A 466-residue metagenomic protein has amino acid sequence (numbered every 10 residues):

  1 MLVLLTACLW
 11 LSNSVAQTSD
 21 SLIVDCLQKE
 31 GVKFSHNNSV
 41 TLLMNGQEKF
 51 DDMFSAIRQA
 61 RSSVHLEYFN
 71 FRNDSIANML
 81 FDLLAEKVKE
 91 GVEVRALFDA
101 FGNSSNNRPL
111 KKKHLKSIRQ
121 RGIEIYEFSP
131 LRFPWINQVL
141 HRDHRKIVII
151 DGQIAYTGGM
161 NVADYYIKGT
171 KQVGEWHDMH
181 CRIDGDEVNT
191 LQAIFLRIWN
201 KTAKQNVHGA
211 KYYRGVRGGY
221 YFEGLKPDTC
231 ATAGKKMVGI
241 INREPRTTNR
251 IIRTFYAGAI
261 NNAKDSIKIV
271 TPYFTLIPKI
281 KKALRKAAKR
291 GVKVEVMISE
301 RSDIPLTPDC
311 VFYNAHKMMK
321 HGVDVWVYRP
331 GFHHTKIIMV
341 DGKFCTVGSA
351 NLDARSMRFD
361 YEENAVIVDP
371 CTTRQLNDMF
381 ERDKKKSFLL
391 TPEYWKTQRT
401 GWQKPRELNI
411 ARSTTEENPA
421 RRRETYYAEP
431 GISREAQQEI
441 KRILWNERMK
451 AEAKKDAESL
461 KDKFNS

Functional and structural regions predicted by a protein language model:
L2-S12: Bacterial N-terminal signal peptides
L11-S466: Charged, low-complexity intrinsically disordered terminal segments
